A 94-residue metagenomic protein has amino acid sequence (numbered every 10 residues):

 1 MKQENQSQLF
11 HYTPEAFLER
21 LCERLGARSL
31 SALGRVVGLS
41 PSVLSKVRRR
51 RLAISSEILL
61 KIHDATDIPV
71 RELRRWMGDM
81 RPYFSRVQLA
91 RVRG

Functional and structural regions predicted by a protein language model:
M1-K2, H11, D64, R71-G94: Short, charged recognition helix plus adjacent turn of helix-turn-helix-like nucleic-acid-binding domains
M1-R28, R71, R75: A short, Lys/Arg-rich alpha-helix, primarily the initiator
C22, G34, H63: The alpha-helix within a helix-turn-helix
A27-K46: Short alpha-helical DNA-recognition segment
R51-D64: Short, basic-rich loop-to-helix N-cap that marks the start of a DNA-contacting helix
